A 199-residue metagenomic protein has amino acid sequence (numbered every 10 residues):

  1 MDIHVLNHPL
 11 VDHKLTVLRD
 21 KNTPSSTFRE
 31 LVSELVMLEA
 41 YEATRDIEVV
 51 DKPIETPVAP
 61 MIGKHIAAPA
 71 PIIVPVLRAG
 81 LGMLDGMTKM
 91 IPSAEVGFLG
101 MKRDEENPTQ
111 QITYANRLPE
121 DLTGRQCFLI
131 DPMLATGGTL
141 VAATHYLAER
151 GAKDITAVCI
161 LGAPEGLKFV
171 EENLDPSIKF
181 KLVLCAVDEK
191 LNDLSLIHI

Functional and structural regions predicted by a protein language model:
M1-I197: PRPP-associated nucleotide enzymes
